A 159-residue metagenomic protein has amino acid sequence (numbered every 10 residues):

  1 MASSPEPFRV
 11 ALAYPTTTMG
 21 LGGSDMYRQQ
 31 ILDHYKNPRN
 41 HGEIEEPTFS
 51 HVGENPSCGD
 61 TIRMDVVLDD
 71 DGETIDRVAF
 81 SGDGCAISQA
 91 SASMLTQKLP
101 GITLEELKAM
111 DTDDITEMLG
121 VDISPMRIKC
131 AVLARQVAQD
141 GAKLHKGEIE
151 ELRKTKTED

Functional and structural regions predicted by a protein language model:
S4-E45, S50-H51, D76, I102-D159: C-terminal binding/interaction regions
V52-S57: Short Gly/Pro-enriched turn/cap motifs at secondary-structure boundaries
C58, G82-A90: Short, thiol/selenol-centered motifs that function as redox-active sites or metal-ligating centers
D60-D70: Short beta-strand elements
T74-G82: Immediate flanking context of iron-sulfur cluster ligation sites
I87-A92, C130-L133: Catalytic-loop motifs flanking and including active-site residues across diverse enzymes
S91-G101: Alpha-helical support elements that line or immediately flank enzyme active sites and cofactor-binding pockets
